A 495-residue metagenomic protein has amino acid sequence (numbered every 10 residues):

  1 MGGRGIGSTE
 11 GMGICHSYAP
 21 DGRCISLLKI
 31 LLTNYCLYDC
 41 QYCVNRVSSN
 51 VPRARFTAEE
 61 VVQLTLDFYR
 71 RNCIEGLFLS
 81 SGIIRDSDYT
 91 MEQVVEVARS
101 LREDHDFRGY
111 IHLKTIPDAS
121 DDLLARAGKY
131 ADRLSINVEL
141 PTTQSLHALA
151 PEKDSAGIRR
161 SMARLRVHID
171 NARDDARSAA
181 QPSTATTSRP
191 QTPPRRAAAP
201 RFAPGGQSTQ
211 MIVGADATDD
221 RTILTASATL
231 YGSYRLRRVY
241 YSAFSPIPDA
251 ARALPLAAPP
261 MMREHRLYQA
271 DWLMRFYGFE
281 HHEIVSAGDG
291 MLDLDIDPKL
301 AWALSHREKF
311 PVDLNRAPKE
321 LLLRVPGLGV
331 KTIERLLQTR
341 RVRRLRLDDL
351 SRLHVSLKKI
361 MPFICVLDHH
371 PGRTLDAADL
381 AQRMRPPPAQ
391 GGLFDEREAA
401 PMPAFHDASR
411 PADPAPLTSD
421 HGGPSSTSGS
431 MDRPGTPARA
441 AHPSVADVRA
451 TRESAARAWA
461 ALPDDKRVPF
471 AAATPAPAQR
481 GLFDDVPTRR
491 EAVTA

Functional and structural regions predicted by a protein language model:
M1-T33, V47-P52, A495: N-terminal [4Fe-4S]-dependent radical SAM core
N34-R46: Local cysteine-cluster metal-coordination motifs and their immediate loop/turn environment, predominantly Fe-S cluster
C43, G76-L79, L134-I136, V239: Hydrophobic residues within beta-strands of alpha/beta enzymes
V47-L77: Conserved alpha-helical substructure of the radical SAM core
V62-D67, R85-I284: Conserved AdoMet/S-adenosylmethionine-binding subsite of the radical SAM
P248, S351, S356-G423, T427-A495: Low-complexity, acidic/Ser/Thr- and charged residue-rich accessory regions of DNA metabolism proteins
R252-L323, P362-R383, P387-A389: Long, highly charged, low-complexity intrinsically disordered interaction regions that mediate electrostatic DNA/RNA
L314-T339, R343, L350-M361: Helix-hairpin-helix
